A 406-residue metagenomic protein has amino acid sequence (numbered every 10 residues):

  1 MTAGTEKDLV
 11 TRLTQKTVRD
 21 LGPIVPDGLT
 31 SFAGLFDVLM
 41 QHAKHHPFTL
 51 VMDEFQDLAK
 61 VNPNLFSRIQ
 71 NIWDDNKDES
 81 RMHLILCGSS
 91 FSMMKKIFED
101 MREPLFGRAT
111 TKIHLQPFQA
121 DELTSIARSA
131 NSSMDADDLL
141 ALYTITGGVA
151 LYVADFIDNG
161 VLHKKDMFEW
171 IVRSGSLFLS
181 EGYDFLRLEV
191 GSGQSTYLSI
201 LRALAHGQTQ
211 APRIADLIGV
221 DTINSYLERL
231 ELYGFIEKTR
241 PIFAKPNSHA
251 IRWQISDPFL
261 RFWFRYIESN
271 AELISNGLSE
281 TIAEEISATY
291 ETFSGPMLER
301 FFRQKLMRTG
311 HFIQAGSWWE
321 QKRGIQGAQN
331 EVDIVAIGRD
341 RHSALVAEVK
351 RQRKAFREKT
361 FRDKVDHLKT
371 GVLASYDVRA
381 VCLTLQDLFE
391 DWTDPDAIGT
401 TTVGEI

Functional and structural regions predicted by a protein language model:
M1-E280, E284: Phosphate-binding site recognition
A250-I406: A cross-kingdom feature that marks ATP-driven nucleic-acid transaction machinery
